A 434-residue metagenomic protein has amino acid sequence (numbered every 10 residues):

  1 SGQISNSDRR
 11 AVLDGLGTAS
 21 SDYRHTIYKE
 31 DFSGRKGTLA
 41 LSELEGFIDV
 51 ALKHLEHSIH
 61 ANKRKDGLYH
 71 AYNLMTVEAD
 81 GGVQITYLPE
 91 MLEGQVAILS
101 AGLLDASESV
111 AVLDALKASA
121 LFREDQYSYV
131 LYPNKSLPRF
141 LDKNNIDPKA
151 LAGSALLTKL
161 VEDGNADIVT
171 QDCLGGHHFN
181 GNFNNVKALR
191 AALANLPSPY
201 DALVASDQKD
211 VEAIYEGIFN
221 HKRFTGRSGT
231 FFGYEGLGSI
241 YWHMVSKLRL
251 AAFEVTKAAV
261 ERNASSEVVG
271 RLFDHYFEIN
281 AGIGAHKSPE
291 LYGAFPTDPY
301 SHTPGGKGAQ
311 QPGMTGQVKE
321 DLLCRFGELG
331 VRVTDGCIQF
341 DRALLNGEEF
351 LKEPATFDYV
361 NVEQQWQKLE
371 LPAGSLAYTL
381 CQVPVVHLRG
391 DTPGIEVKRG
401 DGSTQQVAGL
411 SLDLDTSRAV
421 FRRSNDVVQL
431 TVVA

Functional and structural regions predicted by a protein language model:
S1-A434: Acidic, mature catalytic/reactive cores of soluble proteins
